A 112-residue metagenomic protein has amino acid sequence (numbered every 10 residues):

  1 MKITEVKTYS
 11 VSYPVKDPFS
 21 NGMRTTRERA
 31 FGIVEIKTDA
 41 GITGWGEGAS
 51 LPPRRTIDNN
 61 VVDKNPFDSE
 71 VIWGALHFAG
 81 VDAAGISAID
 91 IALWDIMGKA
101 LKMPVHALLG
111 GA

Functional and structural regions predicted by a protein language model:
M1-T43, T56: Structured beta-strand/loop patches that form or line metal/cofactor-binding pockets in enzymes
V6, V11, V15, V34 (+4 more regions): Extended aliphatic helical segments
Y13, N21, T25, D63-K64 (+2 more regions): Generic structural "secondary-structure junction" signal
S20-G22, A75-H77, V105: Residue-level detector of functional hotspots within protein domains
K37-L101: Metal- or metallocofactor-binding catalytic centers and their adjacent structured scaffolds across diverse enzyme
M97-A112: Catalytic pocket of metal/acid-base enzymes, prominently hydrolases
